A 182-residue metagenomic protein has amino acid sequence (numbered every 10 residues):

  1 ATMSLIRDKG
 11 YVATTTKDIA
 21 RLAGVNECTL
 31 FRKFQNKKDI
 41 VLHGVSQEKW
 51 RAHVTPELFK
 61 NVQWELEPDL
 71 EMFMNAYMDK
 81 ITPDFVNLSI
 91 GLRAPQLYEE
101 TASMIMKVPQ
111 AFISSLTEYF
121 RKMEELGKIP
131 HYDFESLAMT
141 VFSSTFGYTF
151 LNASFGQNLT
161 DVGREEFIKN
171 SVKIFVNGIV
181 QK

Functional and structural regions predicted by a protein language model:
A1-I6, F175: Short hydrophobic clusters on alpha-helical segments that form packing/core surfaces in small helical domains
L5-D39, H43-G44: Helix-turn-helix
F34, I90-Y98: Short helix-capping/turn signature of helix-turn-helix
G44-F73, I81, F85, R121: Amphipathic alpha-helical linker/stalk segments
E67-T82, V86, I90, E135 (+3 more regions): Amphipathic alpha-helical segments that line or abut small-molecule/effector binding pockets and mediate allosteric
D79-P83, N87, E100-L126, S136-M139 (+1 more regions): Amphipathic alpha-helical packing segments from all-alpha helical-bundle domains
E124-K173: Hydrophobic/aromatic-rich alpha-helical bundle segments in the mid-to-C-terminal region
I179-K182: C-terminal effector-binding regulatory domain of bacterial HTH transcription factors
